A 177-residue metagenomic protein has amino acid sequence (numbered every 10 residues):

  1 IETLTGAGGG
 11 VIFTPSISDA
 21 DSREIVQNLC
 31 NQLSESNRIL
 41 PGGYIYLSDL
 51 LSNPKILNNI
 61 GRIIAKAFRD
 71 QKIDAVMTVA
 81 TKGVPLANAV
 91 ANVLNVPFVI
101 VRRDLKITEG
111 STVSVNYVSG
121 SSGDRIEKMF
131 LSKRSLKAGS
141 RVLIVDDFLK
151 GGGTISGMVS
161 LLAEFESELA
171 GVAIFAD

Functional and structural regions predicted by a protein language model:
I1, G123-D177: PRPP/pyrophosphate-binding module of the type I phosphoribosyltransferase fold
T3-K72: Active-site-facing substrate-recognition patch
I73-A80: Short glycine-rich phosphate-binding loop at a beta-alpha junction
T81, R103-L105, D177: Short, ordered loop/turn segments at secondary-structure junctions
P85-L94: Short Gly/Thr/Asp-enriched flexible loops that form oxyanion-binding sites at enzyme active sites
N95-V96, S167: Short glycine/serine/threonine/alanine-rich loop segments
V96-V142: Short, glycine/charge-rich flexible loops or terminal/linker lids adjacent to PRPP-binding catalytic cores
